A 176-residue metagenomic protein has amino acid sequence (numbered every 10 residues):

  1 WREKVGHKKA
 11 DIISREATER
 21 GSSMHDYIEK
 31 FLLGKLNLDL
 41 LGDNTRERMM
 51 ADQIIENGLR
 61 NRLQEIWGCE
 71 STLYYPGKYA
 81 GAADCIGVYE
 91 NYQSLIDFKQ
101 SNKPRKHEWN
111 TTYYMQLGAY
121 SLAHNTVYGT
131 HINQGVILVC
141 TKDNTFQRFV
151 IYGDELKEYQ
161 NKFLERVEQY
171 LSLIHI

Functional and structural regions predicted by a protein language model:
W1-A80: Metal-dependent nuclease catalytic cores that hydrolyze phosphodiester bonds in DNA/RNA, characterized by
W67-Q169: Mg2+/Mn2+-dependent nuclease catalytic core
I174-I176: Conserved small/polar residues in nucleotide/adenosyl-binding loops
